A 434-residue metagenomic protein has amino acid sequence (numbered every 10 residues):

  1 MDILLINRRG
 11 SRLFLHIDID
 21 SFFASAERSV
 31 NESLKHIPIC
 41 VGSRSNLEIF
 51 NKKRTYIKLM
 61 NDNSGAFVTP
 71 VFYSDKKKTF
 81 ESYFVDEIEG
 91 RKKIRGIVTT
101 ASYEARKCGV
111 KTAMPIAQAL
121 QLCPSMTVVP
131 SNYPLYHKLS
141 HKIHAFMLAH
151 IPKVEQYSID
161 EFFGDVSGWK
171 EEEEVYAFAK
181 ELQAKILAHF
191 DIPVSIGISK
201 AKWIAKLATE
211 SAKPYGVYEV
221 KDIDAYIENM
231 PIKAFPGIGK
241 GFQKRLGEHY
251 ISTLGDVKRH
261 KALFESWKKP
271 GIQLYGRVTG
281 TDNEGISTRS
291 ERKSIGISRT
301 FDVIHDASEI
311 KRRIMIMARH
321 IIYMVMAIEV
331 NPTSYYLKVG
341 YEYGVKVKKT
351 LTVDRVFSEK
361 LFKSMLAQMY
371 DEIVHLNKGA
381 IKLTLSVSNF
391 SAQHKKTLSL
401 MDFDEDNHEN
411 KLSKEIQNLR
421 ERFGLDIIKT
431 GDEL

Functional and structural regions predicted by a protein language model:
M1-I159, F163, T281: Residues that scaffold, gate, or flank divalent-cation-dependent active/transport sites
L4-R9, H16, F242-A380: DNA-contacting surface of Y-family translesion DNA polymerases
Y157-E161, S199-K202, V330-S334, K378-K382: Short Gly/Ser/Thr- and Asp/Glu-enriched loop/turn motifs at secondary-structure junctions
E161-V166, S386: A generic structural motif
G164-Q183, Y250: Catalytic palm subdomain of template-directed nucleic-acid polymerases, centered on the conserved carboxylate motif
E174-P231, H394: Long, highly charged, low-complexity intrinsically disordered interaction regions that mediate electrostatic DNA/RNA
L351-L434: Acidic, metal-coordinating catalytic segment for phosphate/diphosphate chemistry, firing primarily on the Nudix
